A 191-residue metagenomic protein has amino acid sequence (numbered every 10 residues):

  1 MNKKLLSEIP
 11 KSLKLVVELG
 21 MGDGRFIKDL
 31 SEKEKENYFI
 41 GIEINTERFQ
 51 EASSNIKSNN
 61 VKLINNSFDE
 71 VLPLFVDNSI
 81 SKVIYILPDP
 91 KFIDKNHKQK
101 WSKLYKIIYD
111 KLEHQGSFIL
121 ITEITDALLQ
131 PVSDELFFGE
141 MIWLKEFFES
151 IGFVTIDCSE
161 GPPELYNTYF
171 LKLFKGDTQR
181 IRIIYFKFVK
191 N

Functional and structural regions predicted by a protein language model:
G24-R25: Glycine-rich SAM-binding Motif I of class I
N45: Conserved SAM/SAH-binding beta-strand->alpha-helix loop
A52-S53: Conserved SAM-binding loop
S58-S67: Conserved SAM-binding strand-loop segment of SAM-dependent methyltransferases
P73-K82: A short acidic, Gly/Pro-enriched loop at the edge of an enzyme's catalytic core that lines a small-molecule cofactor
Q99-H114: A short glycine-rich, Lys/Arg-flanked "PGG" loop and its adjoining helix->strand segment in the class I
Q115-T122: Conserved beta-strand signature within the Rossmann-like core of class I S-adenosyl-L-methionine
Q130-N191: Class I S-adenosyl-L-methionine
